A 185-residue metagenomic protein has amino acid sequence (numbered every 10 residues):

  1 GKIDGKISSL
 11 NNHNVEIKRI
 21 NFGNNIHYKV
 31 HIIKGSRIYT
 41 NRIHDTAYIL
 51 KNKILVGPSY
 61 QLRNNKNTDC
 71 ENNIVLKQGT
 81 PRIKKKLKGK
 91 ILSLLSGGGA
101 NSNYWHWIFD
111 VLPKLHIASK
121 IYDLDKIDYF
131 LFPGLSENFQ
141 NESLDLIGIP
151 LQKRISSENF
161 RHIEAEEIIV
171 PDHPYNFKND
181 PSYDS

Functional and structural regions predicted by a protein language model:
G1-S185: The feature primarily captures lumenal catalytic ectodomains of type II secretory-pathway glycosyltransferases
